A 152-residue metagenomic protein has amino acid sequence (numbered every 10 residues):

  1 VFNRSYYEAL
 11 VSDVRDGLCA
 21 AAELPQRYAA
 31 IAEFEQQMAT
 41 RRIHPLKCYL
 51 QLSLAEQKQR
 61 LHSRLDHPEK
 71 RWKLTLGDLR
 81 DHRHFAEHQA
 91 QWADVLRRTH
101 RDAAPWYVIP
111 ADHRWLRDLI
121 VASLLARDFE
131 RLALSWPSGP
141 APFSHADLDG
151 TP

Functional and structural regions predicted by a protein language model:
F2, L46-C48, Y107: Hydrophobic/aromatic beta-strand patches that form the interior of the parallel beta-sheet core in alpha/beta enzyme
N3-R4, L10-S12: Beta-rich strand-turn-strand
Y6-Y7, A39: Functional cleft and adjacent loop/helix regions within the main domain that mediate ligand binding or catalysis
Y7, L52-Q57, A111-W115: Short, internal active-site loops enriched in acidic
S12-A30, M38-A90, P137-S144, L148: A glycine- and Lys/Arg-enriched "phosphate-lid" helix/loop adjacent to the NTP-binding pocket of small-molecule kinases
Q37-R41, R98-R101: Arginine/glycine-rich "motif VI" loop of SF2 helicases in the C-terminal RecA-like domain
A90-A93, R97-P152: NTP-dependent small-molecule kinase module
